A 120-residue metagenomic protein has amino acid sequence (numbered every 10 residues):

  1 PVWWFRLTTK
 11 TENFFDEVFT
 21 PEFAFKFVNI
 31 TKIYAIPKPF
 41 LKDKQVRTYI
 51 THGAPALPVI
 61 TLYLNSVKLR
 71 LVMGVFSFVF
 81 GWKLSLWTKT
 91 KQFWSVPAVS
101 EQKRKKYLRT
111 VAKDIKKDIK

Functional and structural regions predicted by a protein language model:
P1-V72: Helix-loop-strand module that forms the ligand-binding subsite of alpha/beta enzymes
P58-K120: Glycine-rich phosphate/pyrophosphate-binding loop and the adjoining helix
